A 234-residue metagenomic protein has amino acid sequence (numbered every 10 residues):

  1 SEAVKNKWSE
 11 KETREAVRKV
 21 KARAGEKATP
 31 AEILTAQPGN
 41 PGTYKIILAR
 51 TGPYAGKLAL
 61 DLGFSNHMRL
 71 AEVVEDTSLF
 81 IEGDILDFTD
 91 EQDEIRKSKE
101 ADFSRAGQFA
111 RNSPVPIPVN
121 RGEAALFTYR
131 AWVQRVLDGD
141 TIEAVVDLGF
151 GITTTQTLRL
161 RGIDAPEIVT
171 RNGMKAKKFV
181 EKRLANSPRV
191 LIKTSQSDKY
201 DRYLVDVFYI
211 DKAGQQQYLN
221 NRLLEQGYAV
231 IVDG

Functional and structural regions predicted by a protein language model:
S1-G234: Small beta-barrel nucleic-acid-binding modules, primarily SNase/OB-fold domains and secondarily Tudor-like barrels
